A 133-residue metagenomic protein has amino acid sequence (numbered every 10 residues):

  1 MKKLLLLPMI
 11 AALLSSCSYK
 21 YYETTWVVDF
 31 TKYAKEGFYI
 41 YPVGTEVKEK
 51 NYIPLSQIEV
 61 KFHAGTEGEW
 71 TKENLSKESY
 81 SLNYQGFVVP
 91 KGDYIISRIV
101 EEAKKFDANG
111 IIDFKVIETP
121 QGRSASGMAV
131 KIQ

Functional and structural regions predicted by a protein language model:
M1-S18: Sec-dependent bacterial lipoprotein signal peptides
C17-Q133: Polar low-complexity intrinsically disordered regions
